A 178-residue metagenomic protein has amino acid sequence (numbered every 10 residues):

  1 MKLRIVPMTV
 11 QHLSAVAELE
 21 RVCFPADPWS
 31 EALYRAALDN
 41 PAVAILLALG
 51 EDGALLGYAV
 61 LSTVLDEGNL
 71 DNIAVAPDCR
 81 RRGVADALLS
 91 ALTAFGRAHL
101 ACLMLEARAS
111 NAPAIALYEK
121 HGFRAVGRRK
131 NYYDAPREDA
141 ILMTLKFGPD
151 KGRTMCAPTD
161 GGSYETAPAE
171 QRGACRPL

Functional and structural regions predicted by a protein language model:
P7-L13, A17-D78, D86-R97, K146-D150 (+1 more regions): Acetyl-CoA-dependent GNAT
T9, A76, R80, E106-S110 (+1 more regions): Residue-level recognition of the GNAT/N-acetyltransferase active site
R80, E119-H121, R137-E138: ABC family nucleotide-binding domain
G83: Conserved G/P- and acidic residue-centered "switch" motifs that form tight phosphate/ATP-binding loops in soluble
L89, S110-A114, N131-P136: Short glycine/proline-centered loop/turn elements that form peptide/ligand docking sites
G96-E106: Conserved GNAT acetyl-CoA-binding A-motif
M104-E106, R124-I141: Conserved catalytic-core motifs of GNAT/GCN5-like acyltransferases
Y118, F123, M143: Conserved active-site tyrosine of GNAT-family acetyltransferases
